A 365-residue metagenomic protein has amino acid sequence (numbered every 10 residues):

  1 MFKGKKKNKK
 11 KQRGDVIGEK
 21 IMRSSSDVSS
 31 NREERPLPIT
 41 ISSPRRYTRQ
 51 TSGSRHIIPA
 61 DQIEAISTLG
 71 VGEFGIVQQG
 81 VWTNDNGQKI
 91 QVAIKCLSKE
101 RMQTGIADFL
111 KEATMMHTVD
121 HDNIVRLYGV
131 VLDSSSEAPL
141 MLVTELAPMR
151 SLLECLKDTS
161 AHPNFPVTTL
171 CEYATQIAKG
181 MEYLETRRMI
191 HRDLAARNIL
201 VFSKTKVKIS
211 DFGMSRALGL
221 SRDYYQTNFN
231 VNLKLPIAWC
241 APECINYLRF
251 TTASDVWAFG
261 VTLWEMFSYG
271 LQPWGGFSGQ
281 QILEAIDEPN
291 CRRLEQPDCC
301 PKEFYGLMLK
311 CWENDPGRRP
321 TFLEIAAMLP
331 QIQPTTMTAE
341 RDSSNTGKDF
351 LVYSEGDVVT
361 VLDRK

Functional and structural regions predicted by a protein language model:
I66-V77: Protein kinase glycine-rich loop
I76-K99: Glycine-rich ATP phosphate-binding loop
F109-T114: Regulatory alphaC helix of protein kinase catalytic domains
V130: Activation-segment/catalytic-loop signature of the eukaryotic protein kinase fold
S135-E145, M149, L153-E154: A conserved loop-to-beta-strand element in the N-lobe of protein kinase catalytic cores that borders the ATP-binding
Y173-A174: Activation segment signature within eukaryotic-like protein kinase domains
E185-F202: Catalytic-loop of the protein kinase fold
D255: Conserved catalytic-loop aspartate of Hanks-type protein kinases
